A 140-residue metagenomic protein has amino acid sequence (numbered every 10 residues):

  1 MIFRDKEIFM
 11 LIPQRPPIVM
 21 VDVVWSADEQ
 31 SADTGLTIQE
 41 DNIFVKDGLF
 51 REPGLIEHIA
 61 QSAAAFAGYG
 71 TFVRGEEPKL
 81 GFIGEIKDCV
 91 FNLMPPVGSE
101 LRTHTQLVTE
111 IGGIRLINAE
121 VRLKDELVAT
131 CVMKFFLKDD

Functional and structural regions predicted by a protein language model:
I2, A65-H104: Hydrophobic beta-strand-centered segment that forms part of the acyl-chain substrate-binding groove
D5-R15: Short aromatic-glycine motifs in intrinsically disordered, low-complexity regions
P16-R51: Catalytic strand-loop segment that frames the active site of acyl-thioester-processing enzymes
I18-M20, L101, R115: Hydrophobic core residues within well-ordered beta-strands of beta-rich domains
D22-W25, K87, N92, Q106-V108 (+1 more regions): Conserved positions in beta-strands of structured domains
V24, R51-G75: Active-site helix/loop of acyl-thioester processing domains in fatty-acid/polyketide metabolism, spanning hotdog-fold
G35, H104, N118-E120: Beta-strand residues in well-ordered beta-sheet regions across diverse protein folds
A65, P96-S99, V108-D140: HotDog/MaoC-like acyl-thioester-processing domains
